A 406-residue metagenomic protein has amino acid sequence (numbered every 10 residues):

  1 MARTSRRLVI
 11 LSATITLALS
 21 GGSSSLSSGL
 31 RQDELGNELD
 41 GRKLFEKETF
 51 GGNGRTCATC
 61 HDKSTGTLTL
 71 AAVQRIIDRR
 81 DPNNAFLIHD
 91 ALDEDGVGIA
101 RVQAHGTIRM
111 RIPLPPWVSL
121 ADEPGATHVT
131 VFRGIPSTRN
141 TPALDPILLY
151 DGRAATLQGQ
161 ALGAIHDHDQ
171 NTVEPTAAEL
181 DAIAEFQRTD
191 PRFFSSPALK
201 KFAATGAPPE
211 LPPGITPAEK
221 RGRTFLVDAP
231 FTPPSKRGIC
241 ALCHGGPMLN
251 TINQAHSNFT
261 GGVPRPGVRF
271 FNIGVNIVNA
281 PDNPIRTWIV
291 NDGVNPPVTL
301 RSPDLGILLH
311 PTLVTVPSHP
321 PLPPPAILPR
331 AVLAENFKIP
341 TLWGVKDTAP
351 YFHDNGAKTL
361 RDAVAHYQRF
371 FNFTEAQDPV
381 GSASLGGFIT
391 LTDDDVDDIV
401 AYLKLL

Functional and structural regions predicted by a protein language model:
M1-I10: Bacterial N-terminal signal peptides that target proteins for export
I10-S20: Bacterial N-terminal signal peptides
S24-L406: Periplasmic c-type cytochrome electron-transfer domains
